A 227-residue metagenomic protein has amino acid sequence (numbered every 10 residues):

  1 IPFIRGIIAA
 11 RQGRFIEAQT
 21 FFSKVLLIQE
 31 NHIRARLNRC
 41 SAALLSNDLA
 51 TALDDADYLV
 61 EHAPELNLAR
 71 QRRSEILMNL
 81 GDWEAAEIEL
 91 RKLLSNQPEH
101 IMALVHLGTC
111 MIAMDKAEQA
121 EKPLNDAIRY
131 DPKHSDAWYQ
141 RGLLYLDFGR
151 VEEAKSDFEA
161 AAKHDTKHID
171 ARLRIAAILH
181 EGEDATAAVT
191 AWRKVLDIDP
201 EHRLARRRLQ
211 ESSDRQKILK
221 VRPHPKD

Functional and structural regions predicted by a protein language model:
R11-K24, S46-Y58, L80-K92, A113-D126 (+3 more regions): Structural signature of tandem alpha-helical TPR/SEL1-like repeats, specifically the intra-repeat loop/turn
A177, R203-K220: TPR/TPR-like alpha-solenoid helical repeat scaffolds
